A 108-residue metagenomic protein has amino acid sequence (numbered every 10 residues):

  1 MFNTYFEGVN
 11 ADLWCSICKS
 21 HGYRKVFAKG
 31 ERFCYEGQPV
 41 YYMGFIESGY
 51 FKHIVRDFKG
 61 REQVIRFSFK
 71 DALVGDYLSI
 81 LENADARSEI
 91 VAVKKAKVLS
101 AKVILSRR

Functional and structural regions predicted by a protein language model:
M1-R24, A28-K29, L73, L78-S79: Cyclic nucleotide-binding regulatory module and flanking cytosolic helices
R24, E31, F58-V74: Short acidic-glycine-tyrosine-enriched beta hairpin
A28, E47-S48, F69, K94: A cytosolic small-molecule/anion-sensing beta-strand core signal
R32, Y50-V55, K97-V98: Short beta-strand segments in beta-sandwich/barrel cores
F33-Q38: Short phosphate-coordinating micro-motif centered on Lys-Gly-acidic
Y41-K52, K70-D71: Glycine- and acidic-residue-biased ligand/ion/polar-headgroup-sensing regions
V64-R108: Cyclic-nucleotide recognition modules
